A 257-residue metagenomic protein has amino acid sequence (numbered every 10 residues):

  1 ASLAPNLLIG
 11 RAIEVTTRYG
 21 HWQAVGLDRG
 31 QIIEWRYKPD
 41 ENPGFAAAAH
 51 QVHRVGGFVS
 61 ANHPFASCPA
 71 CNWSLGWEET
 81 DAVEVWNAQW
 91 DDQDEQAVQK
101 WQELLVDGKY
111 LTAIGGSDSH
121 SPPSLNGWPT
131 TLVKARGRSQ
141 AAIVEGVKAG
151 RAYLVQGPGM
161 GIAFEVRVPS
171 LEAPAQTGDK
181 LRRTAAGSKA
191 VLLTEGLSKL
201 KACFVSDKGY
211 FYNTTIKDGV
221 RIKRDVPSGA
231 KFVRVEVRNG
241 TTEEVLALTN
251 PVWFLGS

Functional and structural regions predicted by a protein language model:
A1, F45-H50, V98-L105: Short amphipathic alpha-helical segments and helix-helix/interface helices
L3-I9, H53-S60, E78-A82, D107-T112: Loop/turn elements at helix/coil->beta-strand transitions in domains of secreted/extracellular proteins
G10-T16: A short, structured active-site edge motif that brings together acidic residues
R11, H50-G56, D118, P227 (+1 more regions): Mobile, glycine- and charge-enriched loop segments and immediately flanking short secondary-structure elements within
I13, N62, S117: Active-site flanking residues adjacent to catalytic metal/cofactor-binding acidic residues
R18-I33, S67-S257: Charged catalytic cores and adjacent phosphate/nucleic-acid-binding surfaces used for phosphate/nucleic-acid chemistry
W22-G56: Binuclear metal-dependent hydrolase catalytic cores centered on His/Asp/Glu-rich metal-binding motifs
A61-N62, W86: Short beta-strand->loop
